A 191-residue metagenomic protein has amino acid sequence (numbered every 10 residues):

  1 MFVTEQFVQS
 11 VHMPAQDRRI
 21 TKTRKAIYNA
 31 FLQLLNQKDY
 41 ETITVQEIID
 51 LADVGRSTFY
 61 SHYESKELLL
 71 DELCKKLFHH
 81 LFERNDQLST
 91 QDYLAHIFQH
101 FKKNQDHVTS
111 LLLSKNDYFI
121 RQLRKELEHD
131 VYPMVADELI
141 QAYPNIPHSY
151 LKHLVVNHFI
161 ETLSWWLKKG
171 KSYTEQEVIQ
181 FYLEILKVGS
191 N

Functional and structural regions predicted by a protein language model:
M1-K38, E47: Basic, helix-initiating cap at the start of DNA-binding domains
F2-F7, W165-N191: C-terminal peripheral helix-coil segments that are non-catalytic and often amphipathic
I27, Q46-L51, F59, F101: Append "Primarily bacterial transcriptional regulators
I27, T42, V54, S65-L70: Short amphipathic alpha-helical segment with a characteristic S/N-K-E followed by hydrophobic residues
Q33-N36, I43, L73-I97, V108-S110: Amphipathic alpha-helical linker/stalk segments
D53-H62, F159: Short hydrophobic/aromatic patch on the recognition helix
S89-A136: Helical hydrophobic small-molecule/effector-binding pocket
N116-E161, N191: Amphipathic alpha-helical packing segments from all-alpha helical-bundle domains
